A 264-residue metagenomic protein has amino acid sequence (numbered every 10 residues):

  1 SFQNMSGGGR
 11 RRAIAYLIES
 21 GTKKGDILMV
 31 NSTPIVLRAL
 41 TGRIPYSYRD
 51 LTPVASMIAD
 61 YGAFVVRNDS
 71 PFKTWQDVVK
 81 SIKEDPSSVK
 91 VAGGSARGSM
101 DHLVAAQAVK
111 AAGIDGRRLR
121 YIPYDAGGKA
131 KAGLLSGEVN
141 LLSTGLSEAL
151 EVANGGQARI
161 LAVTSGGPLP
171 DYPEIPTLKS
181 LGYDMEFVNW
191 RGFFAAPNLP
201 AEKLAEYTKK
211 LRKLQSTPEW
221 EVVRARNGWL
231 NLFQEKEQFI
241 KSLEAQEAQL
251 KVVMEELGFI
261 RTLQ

Functional and structural regions predicted by a protein language model:
S1-D50, R97, G113-L141, N231-Q234 (+1 more regions): N-terminal (or domain-start) structured segment
S6, S88, G93-E174: Ligand-binding pocket segment of bilobal, Venus flytrap-like solute-binding proteins
G25-L28, P45-A63, K90-A92, S180-D184 (+1 more regions): A structural signal for short loop-to-beta-strand junctions that line the ligand-binding cleft of periplasmic/secreted
V36-R43, M57-P71, A106-A111, F193: Periplasmic solute-binding protein
A59, E148-S216, A248: C-terminal lobe and pocket-closing loops of periplasmic/extracytoplasmic Venus-flytrap solute-binding proteins
R67-S87, L181: Flexible hinge/capping segments at coil-to-helix
A201-Q264: An extracytoplasmic/periplasmic, membrane-proximal ligand-sensing/linker region
